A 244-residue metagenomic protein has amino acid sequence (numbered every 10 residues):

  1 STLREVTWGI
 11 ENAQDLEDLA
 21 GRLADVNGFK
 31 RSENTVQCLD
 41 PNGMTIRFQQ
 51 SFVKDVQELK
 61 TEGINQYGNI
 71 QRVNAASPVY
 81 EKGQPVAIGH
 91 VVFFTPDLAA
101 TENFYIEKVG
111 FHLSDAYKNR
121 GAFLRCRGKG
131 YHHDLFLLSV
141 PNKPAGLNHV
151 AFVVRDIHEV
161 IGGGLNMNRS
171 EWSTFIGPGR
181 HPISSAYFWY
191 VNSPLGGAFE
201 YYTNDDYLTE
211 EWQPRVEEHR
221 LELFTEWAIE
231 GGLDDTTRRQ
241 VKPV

Functional and structural regions predicted by a protein language model:
S1, I46-F48, D134-L137, Y201: Broad, structure-driven detector of short, well-ordered beta-strand segments within folded domains
S1-R22, E33-M44, I88-F94, N142-S170 (+1 more regions): Vicinal oxygen chelate
L3-V6, E62-A99, G130, A145-F152 (+1 more regions): N-terminal beta-strand motif that seeds the catalytic metal site of vicinal oxygen chelate
T7-G9, Q49, F104, S114 (+6 more regions): A structural feature that tracks compact, well-ordered secondary-structure segments with a strong bias toward
A20-Q84, A122-F123, E171-V244: Vicinal oxygen chelate
N34, F93-H132: Core segments of cupin and vicinal oxygen chelate
I106-V109, S114-R125, L137, H158-G179 (+2 more regions): Long, histidine/aromatic-enriched segments associated with O2/redox biology
H133, P144, H181: His-enriched metal-coordination microenvironments in redox/metal-binding proteins
